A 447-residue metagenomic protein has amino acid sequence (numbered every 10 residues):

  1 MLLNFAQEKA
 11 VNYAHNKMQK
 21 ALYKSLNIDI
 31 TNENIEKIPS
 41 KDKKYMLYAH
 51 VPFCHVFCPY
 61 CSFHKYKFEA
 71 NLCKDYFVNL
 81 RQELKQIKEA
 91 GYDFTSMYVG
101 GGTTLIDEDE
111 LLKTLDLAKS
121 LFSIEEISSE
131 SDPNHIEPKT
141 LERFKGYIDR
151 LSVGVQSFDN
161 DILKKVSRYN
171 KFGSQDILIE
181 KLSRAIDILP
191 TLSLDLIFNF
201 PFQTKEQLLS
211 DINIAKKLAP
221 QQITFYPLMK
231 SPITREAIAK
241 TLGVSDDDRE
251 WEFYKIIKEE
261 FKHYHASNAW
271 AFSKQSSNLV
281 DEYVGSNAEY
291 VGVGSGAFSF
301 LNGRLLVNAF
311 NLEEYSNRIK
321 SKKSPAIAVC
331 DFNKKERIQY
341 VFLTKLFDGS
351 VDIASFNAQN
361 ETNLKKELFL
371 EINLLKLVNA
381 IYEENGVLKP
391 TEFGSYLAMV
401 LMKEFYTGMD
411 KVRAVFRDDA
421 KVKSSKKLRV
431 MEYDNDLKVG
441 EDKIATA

Functional and structural regions predicted by a protein language model:
M1-L47, V56, V415-F416, K423-A447: Flexible, acidic/Gly-rich N-terminal and inter-domain linker regions that tether and position cofactor-handling modules
K41-Y76, K164-K165, Y169: Canonical Radical SAM [4Fe-4S] cluster-binding loop centered on the CxxxCxxC motif and its immediate flanking residues
K43-L47, F57, T95, N287-V291 (+1 more regions): A generic secondary-structure signal marking the coil-to-beta-strand transition
L47-A49, V153, P390: Short beta-strand motif preference
C54, Q221, E384-V387: Beta-strand-connecting loop/turn residues
F68-I87, S96-Y98, G102-N360: C-terminal scaffold of the Radical SAM
G91: Active-site metal-binding motif and surrounding structural segment of the metallo-beta-lactamase
S299-A447: Charged, E/D/K/R/S-rich low-complexity terminal regions of large eukaryotic assembly subunits
